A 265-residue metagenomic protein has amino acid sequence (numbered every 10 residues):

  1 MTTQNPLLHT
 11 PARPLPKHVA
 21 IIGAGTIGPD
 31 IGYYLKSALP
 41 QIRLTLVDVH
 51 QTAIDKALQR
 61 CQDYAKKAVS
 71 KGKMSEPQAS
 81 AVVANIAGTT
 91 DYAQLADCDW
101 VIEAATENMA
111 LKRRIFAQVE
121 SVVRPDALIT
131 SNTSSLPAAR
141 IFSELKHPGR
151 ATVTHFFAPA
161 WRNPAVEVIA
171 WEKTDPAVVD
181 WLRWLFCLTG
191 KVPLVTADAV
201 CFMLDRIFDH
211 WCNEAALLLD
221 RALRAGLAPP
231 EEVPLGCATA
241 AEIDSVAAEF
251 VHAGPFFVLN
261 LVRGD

Functional and structural regions predicted by a protein language model:
T2-K67, K71, A87, W171: NAD(P)+-binding Rossmann beta1-loop-alpha1 motif at the extreme N-terminus of oxidoreductases
Q4-T10, L15, V19, G32 (+4 more regions): Amphipathic alpha-helical segments at domain termini/boundaries
V19, T26, V49-K56, K67-I129 (+1 more regions): Rossmann-like NAD(P)-binding element
Y33, S37, A117, S121 (+1 more regions): Short, well-ordered alpha-helices that flank and scaffold nucleotide-derived cofactor binding pockets
P40, V123-R124, K146: Short conserved AdoMet
L128-R206: Rossmann-fold dinucleotide-binding core
I169, V195-D265: Substrate-binding/catalytic subdomain of NAD(P)-dependent oxidoreductase enzymes
